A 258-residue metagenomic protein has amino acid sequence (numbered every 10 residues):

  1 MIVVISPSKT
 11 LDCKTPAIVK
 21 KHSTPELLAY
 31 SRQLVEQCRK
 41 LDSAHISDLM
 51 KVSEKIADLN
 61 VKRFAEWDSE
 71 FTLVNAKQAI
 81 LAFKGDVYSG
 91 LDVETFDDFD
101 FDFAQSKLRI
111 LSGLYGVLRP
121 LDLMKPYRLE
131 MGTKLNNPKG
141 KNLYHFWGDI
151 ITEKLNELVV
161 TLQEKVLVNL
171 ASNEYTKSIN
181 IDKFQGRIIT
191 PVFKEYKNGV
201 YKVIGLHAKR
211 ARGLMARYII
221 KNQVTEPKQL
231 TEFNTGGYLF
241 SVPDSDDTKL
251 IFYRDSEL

Functional and structural regions predicted by a protein language model:
V4-T95: Active-site helix-to-loop segments that bind/position phosphate- or nucleotide-bearing substrates and donors across
V93-D246, I251-L258: Internal, well-folded beta-alpha domain core
